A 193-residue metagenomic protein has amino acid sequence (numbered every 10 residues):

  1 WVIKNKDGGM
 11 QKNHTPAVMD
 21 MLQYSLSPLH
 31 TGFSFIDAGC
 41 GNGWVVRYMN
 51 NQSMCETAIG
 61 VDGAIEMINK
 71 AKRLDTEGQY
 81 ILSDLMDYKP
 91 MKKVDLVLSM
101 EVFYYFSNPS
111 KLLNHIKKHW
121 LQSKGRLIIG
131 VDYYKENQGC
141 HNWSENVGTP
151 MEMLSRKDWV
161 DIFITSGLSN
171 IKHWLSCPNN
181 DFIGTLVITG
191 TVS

Functional and structural regions predicted by a protein language model:
W1-P28, K135: Conserved class I S-adenosyl-L-methionine
I36-A38, N42-D87: Class I SAM-dependent methyltransferase SAM/SAH-binding core
L98: A conserved beta-strand element that flanks and buttresses the S-adenosyl-L-methionine
S110-S123: A short glycine-rich, Lys/Arg-flanked "PGG" loop and its adjoining helix->strand segment in the class I
K124-D132: Conserved beta-strand signature within the Rossmann-like core of class I S-adenosyl-L-methionine
V131-P150: Short, glycine-/aromatic-enriched active-site segment of Class I SAM-dependent methyltransferases
M151-S166: Short alpha-helix
L168-P178: Conserved S-adenosyl-L-methionine
